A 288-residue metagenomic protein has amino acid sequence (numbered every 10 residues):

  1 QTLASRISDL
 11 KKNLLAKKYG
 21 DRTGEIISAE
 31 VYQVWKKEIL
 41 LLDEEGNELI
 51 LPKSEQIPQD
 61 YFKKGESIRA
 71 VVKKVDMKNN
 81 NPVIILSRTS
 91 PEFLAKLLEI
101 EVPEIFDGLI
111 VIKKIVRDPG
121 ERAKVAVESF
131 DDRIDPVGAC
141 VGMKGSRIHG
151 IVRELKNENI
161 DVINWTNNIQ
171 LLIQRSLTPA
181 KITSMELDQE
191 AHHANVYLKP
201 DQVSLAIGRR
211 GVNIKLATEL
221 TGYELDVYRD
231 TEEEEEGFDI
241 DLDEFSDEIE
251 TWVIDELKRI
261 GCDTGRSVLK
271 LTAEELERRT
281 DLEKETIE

Functional and structural regions predicted by a protein language model:
Q1-E288: RNA-contacting regions in translation and RNA-metabolism proteins, encompassing KH/S1 modules where present
